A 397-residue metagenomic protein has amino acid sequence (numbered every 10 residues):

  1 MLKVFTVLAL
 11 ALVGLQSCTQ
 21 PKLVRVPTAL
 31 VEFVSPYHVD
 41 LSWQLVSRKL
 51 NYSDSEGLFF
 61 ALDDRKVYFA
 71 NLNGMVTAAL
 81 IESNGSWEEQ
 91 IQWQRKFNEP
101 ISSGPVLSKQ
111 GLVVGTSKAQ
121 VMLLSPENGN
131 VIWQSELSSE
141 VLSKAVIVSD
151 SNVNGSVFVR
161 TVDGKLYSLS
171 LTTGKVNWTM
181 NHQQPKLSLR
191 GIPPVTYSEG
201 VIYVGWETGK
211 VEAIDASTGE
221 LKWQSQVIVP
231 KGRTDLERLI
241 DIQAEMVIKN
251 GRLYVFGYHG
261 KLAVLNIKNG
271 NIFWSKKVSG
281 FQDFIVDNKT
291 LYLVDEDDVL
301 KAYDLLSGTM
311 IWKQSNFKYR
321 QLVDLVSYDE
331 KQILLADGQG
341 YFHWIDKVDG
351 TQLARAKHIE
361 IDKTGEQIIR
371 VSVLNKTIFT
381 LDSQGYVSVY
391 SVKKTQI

Functional and structural regions predicted by a protein language model:
M1-F5: Bacterial N-terminal signal peptides that target proteins for export
L15-S17: C-terminal motif of bacterial Sec signal peptides marking the signal peptidase cleavage site
P21-K22, F33-A61, W87-V106, I132-S151 (+6 more regions): Extracytoplasmic beta-rich repeat domains
N71-L72, T116-S117, T161-V162, W206-E207 (+4 more regions): Structural signature of WD-repeat beta-propellers
L80-G85, S125-N128, S170-G174, D215-G219 (+4 more regions): Short loop/turn segments that connect beta-strands within beta-propeller blades
V294-K301, T309, K313-I345: Loop/turn-rich, solvent-exposed surfaces of beta-rich toroidal or solenoidal domains
